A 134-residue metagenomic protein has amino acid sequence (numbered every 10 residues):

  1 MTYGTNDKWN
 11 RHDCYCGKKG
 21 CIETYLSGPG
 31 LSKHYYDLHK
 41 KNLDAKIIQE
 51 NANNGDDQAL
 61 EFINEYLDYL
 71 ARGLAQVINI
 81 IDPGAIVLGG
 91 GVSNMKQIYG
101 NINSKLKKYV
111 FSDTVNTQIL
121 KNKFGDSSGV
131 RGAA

Functional and structural regions predicted by a protein language model:
T5-A134: ATP-binding/phosphotransfer module of carbohydrate and carboxylate kinases, centering on a glycine-rich
